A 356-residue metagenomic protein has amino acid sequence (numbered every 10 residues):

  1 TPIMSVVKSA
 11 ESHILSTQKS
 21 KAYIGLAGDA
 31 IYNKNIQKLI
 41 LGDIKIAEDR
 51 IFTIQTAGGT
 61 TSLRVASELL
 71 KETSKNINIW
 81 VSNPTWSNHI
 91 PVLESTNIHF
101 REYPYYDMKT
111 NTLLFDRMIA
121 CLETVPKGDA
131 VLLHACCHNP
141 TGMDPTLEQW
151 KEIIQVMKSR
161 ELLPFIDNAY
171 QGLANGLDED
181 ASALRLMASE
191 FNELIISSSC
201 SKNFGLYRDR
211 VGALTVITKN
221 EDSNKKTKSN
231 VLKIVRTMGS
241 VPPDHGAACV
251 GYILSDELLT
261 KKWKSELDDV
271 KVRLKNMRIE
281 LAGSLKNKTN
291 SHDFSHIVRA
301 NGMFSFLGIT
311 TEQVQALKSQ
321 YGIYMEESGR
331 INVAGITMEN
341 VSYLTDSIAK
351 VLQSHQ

Functional and structural regions predicted by a protein language model:
T1-K8: N-terminal basic, amphipathic alpha-helical segments
K8, S12, K19-S159, Q171-L173 (+3 more regions): Conserved core of the PLP fold type I
S62, R208, G246-C249: Catalytic-loop motifs flanking and including active-site residues across diverse enzymes
F100, P164, L194, Y324-M325: Hydrophobic beta-strand scaffold residues
N168: Walker B catalytic acidic pair
D180-K226, N230: Active-site PLP attachment segment
K228-G246, I253-A282: Structural signature of PLP-dependent enzymes
K264-Q320: Conserved PLP-binding catalytic core of the aspartate aminotransferase-like
